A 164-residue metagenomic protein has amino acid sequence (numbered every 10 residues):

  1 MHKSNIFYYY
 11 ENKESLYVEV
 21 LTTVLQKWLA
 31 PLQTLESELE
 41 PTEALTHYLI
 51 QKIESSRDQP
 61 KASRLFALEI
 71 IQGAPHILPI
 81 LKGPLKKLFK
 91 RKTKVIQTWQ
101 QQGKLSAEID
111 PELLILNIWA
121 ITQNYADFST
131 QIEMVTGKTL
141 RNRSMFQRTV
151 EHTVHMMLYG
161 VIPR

Functional and structural regions predicted by a protein language model:
M1-S15, E19: Helix-turn-helix
K13, V20, V24, W28 (+6 more regions): Hydrophobic/aromatic residues within well-ordered alpha-helical segments
V18-H47, F89, I96-T98: Amphipathic alpha-helical linker/stalk segments
Q33-R64, P111-I118, Q147: Hydrophobic alpha-helical connector segments
E43, I80-P84, Q101-N117: All-alpha amphipathic helical-bundle segments outside canonical DNA-binding/catalytic cores that form hydrophobic
H47, Q51-E54, D58, K86 (+2 more regions): C-terminal peripheral helix-coil segments that are non-catalytic and often amphipathic
D58-P79, S129-T136: Amphipathic alpha-helical segments used for helix-helix packing
L65-E69, G83, N117, I121: Short acidic/histidine-centered micro-motifs embedded in hydrophobic/aromatic stretches that mark compact functional
